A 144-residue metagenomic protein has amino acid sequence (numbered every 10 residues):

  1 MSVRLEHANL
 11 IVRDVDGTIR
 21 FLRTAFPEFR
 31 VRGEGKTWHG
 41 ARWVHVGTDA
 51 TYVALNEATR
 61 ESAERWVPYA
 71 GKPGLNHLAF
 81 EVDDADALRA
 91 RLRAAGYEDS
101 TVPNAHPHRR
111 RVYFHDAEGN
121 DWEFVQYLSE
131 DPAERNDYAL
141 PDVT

Functional and structural regions predicted by a protein language model:
M1-I19, L75-F80, E130-T144: N-terminal beta-strand motif that seeds the catalytic metal site of vicinal oxygen chelate
S2, N9-V53: Core segments of cupin and vicinal oxygen chelate
L5-D14, V44-G47, R65-R91, R110-H115 (+1 more regions): Vicinal oxygen chelate
R20, T24, D86-A94: Replace "anionic and nucleotidyl ligands
R32, R89, R93-T144: Vicinal oxygen chelate
D49-V53, T59-S62, A85-D86: Short, charged/polar surface micro-motifs in flexible loops or helix N-caps
A50-A54, G119-W122: Short, charged/polar, Gly/Pro-enriched secondary-structure boundary elements
E61-W66, P132-A133: A short, acidic/glycine-rich surface segment
